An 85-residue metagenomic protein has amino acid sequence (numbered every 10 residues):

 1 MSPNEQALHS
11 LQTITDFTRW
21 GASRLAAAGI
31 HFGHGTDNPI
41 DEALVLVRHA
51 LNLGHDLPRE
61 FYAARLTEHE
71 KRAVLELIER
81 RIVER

Functional and structural regions predicted by a protein language model:
S2, I40-R85: Conserved AdoMet
S2-P39, E70: Non-catalytic nucleic-acid substrate-recognition regions in nucleic-acid-modifying enzymes
